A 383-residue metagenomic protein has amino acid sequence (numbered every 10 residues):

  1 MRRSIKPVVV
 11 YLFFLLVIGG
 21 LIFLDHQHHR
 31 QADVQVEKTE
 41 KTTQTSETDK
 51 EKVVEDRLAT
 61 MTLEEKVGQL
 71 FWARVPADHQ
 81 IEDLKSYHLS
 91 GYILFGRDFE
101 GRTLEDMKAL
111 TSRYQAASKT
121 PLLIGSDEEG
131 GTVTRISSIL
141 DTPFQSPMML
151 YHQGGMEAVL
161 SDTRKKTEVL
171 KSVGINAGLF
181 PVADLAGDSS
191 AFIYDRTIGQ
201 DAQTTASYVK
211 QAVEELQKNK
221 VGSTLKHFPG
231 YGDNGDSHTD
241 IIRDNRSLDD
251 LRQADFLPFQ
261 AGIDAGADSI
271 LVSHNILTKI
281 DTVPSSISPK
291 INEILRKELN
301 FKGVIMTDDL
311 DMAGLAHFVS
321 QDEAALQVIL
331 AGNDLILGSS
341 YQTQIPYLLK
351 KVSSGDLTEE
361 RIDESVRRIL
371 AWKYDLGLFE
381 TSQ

Functional and structural regions predicted by a protein language model:
M1-L15, I22: N-terminal Sec-pathway targeting helices
F23-G68, T381-Q383: N-terminal, intrinsically disordered, polar/charged segments of Gram-positive cell-envelope systems that serve as
D49-D106: DNA-contacting surface of Y-family translesion DNA polymerases
T62, E100-R113, S207-K350, L357-R361 (+1 more regions): Second-shell residues forming the walls of enzyme active-site clefts
V67-V75, S90-L94, L122-E128, A177-P181 (+5 more regions): Hydrophobic faces of well-ordered beta-strands that scaffold small-molecule active sites in alpha/beta enzyme cores
R74-S86, E157-V169, R252-P258, V319-Q327: Short, acidic/polar
Q115-D141, D162-A183, T205-P229: Glycine-rich, aromatic-flanked loop segments that form ligand/cofactor-binding clefts across common enzyme folds
S353-T381: Mid-to-C-terminal alpha-helical segments outside catalytic/metal-binding sites
